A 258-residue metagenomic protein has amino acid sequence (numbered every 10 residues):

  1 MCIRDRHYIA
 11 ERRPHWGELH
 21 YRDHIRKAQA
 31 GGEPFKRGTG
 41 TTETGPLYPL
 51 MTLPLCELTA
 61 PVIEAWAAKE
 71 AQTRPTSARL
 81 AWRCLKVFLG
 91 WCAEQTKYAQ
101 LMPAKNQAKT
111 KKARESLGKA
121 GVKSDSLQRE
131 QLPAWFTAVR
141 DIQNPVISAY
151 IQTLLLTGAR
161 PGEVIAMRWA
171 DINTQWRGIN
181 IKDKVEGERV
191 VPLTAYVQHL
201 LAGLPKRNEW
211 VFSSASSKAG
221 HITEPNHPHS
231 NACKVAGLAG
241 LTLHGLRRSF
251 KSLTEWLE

Functional and structural regions predicted by a protein language model:
R4-T73, F88-G90, S116: Basic/aromatic-enriched alpha-helical hairpins
D5, G17-H20, H24, T59 (+8 more regions): Hydrophobic (often cysteine-bearing) scaffold residues that line and stabilize catalytic clefts of nucleotide/cofactor
I25-E33, W82-A93, I151-G158: Short, amphipathic alpha-helical segments that act as regulatory/interfacial helices in nucleotide-processing proteins
R26-K27, S126-P133, P192-A239, F250: Active-site/catalytic core of tyrosine-dependent DNA strand-transfer enzymes
L53-E57, R74, A99, K112-T137 (+2 more regions): DNA breakage-rejoining catalytic core of tyrosine-based enzymes
E57, A104-E115, T157, A166-G203 (+1 more regions): Conserved tyrosine-mediated DNA breakage-rejoining catalytic core shared by Y-recombinases
P61-K69, A113-V146, L156-A159, M167 (+1 more regions): Long, amphipathic, Lys/Arg-enriched alpha-helical "connector/arm" segment
T76, E94, A149-Q152, L156-E163 (+2 more regions): C-terminal catalytic core of tyrosine-transesterase DNA break-rejoin enzymes
